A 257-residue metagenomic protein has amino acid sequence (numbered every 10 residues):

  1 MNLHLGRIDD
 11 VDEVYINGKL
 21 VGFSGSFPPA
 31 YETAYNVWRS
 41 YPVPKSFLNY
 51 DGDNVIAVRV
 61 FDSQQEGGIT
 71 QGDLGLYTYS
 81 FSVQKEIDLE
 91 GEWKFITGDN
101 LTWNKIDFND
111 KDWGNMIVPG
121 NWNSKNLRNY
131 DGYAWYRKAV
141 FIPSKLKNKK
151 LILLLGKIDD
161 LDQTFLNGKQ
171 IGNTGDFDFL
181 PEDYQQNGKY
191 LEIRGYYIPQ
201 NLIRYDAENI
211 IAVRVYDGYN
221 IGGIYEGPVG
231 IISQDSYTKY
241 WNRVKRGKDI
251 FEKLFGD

Functional and structural regions predicted by a protein language model:
M1-N17, N54-V60, K105, W113 (+3 more regions): Aromatic-lined ligand-binding clefts that engage carbohydrates, nucleic acids, or primary amines
M1-N2, F27-Y35, S80, N126-R128 (+2 more regions): Intrinsically disordered, low-complexity segments enriched in polar/charged residues with Gly/Pro, especially when
L5-R7, A34, Y133, L155-K157 (+1 more regions): Short solvent-exposed loop/turn micro-motifs enriched in small/polar/acidic residues
D9, W38, W135-R137, D159 (+1 more regions): Short coil/loop residues immediately preceding or within conserved phosphate-binding loops of NTP-utilizing enzyme
D12-V14, F23, Y50, Q65-G67 (+4 more regions): Intrinsically disordered, low-complexity acidic/polar segments
Y15-P42, L166-G195: Solvent-exposed beta-strand/loop surfaces of large extracellular or lumenal domains
V37, P42-L127, D176-F177, Q186-D257: An acidic-aromatic loop/edge-strand motif
R128-P143: Non-catalytic, beta-strand-enriched accessory regions in extracellular/secretory proteins and membrane protein
